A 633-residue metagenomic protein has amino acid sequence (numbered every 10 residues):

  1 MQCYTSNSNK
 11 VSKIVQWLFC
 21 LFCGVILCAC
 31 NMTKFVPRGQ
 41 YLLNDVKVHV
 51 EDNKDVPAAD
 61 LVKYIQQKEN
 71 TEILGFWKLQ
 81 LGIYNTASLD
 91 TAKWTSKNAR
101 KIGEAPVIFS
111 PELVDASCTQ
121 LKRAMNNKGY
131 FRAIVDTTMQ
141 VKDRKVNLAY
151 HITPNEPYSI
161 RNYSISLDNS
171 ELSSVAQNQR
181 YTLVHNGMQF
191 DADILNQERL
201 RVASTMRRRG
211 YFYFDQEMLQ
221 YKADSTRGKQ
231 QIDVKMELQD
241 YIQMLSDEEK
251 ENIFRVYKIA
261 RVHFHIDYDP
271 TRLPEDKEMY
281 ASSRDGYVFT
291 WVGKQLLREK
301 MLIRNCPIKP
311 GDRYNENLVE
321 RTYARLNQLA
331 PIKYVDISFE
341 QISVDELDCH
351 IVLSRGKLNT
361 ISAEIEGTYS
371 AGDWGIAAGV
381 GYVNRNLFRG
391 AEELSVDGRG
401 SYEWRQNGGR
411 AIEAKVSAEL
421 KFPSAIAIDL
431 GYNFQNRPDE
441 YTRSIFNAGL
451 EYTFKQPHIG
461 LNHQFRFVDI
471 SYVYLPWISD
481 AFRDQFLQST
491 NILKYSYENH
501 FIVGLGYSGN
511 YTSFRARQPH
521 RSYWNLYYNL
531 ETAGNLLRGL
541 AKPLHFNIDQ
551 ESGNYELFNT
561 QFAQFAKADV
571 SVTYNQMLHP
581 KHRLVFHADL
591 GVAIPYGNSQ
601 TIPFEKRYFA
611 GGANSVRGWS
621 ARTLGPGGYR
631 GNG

Functional and structural regions predicted by a protein language model:
M1-K13: N-terminal secretory signal peptides that target proteins for export/translocation
L27-A29: C-terminal motif of bacterial Sec signal peptides marking the signal peptidase cleavage site
N31-Q328, T360: Interaction-mediating elements
V50-D52, I152-E156, L167-N169, M236-D240 (+11 more regions): Flexible glycine-/small-residue-rich
F131-M139, F212-Y221, K333-E340, L461-V468 (+2 more regions): Short beta-strand elements
R208, T360, R410-G591, G631-N632: Transmembrane beta-strand segments of outer-membrane beta-barrel domains in Gram-negative and organellar OMPs
D247-S424, S496-V503, Y511-R521, G539: Outer-membrane beta-barrel initiation region
L584-G633: Extracytoplasmic gating/loop element in the C-terminal half of outer-membrane beta-barrel translocons and assembly
